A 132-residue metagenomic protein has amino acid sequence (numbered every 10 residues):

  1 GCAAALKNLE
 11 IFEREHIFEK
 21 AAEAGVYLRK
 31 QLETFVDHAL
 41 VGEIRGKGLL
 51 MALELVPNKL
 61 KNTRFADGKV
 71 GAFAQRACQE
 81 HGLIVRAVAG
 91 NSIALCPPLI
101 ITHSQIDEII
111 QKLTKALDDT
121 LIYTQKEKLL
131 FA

Functional and structural regions predicted by a protein language model:
G1-A132: Conserved N-terminal phosphate-binding loop of PLP-dependent enzymes in the Aspartate aminotransferase
